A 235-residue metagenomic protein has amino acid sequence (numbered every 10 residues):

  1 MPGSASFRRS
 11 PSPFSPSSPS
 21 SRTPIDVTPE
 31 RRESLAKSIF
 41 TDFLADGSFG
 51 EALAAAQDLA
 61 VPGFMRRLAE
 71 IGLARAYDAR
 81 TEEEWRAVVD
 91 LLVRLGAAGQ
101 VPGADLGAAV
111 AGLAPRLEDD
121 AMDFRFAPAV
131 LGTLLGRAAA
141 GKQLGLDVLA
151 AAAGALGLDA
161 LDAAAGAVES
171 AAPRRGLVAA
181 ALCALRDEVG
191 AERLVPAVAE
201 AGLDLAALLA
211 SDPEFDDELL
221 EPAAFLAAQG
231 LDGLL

Functional and structural regions predicted by a protein language model:
A5-L235: Alpha-helical interaction scaffolds
